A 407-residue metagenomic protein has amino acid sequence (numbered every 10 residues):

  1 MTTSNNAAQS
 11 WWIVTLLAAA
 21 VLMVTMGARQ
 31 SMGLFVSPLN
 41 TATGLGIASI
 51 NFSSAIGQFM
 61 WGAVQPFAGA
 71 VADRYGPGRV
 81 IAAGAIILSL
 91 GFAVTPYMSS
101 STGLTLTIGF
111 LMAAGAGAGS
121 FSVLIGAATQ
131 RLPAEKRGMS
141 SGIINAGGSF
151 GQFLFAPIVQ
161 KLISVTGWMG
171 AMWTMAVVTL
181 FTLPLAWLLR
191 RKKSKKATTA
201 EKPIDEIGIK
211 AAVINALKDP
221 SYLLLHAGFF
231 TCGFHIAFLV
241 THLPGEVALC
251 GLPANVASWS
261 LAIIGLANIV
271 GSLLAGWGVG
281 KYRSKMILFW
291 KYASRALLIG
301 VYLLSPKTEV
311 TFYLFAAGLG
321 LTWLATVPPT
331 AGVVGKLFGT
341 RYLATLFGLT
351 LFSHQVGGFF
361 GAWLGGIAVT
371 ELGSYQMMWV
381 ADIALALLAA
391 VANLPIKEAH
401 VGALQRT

Functional and structural regions predicted by a protein language model:
M23, G103-G119, F230, T311-A325: Hydrophobic core of transmembrane alpha-helices in multi-pass small-molecule transporters, especially MFS/SLC-type
Q30, Q58-P66, F153, G265-L273 (+1 more regions): Residue-level signature of mid-helix packing/kink "hotspots" within the transmembrane helices of 12-pass Major
M32-V36, D219-S272: Extracytoplasmic gate region of multi-pass secondary transporters
V64-G76, S272-R283, V369-T370: Helix-to-loop junctions at the C-terminal end of transmembrane segments in multipass secondary transporters
I86-S99, R295-K307: C-terminal ends and interior cores of transmembrane alpha-helices in multi-pass membrane transporters/permeases
I108-A146, G339: Cytoplasmic helix-loop-helix junction between adjacent transmembrane helices in 12-TM secondary transporters
I144-S194: Helix-loop-helix hairpin linking two adjacent transmembrane segments in secondary transporters
I264-N268, L274, K281-V333: C-terminal transmembrane helical hairpin of 12-TM major facilitator-type secondary transporters
